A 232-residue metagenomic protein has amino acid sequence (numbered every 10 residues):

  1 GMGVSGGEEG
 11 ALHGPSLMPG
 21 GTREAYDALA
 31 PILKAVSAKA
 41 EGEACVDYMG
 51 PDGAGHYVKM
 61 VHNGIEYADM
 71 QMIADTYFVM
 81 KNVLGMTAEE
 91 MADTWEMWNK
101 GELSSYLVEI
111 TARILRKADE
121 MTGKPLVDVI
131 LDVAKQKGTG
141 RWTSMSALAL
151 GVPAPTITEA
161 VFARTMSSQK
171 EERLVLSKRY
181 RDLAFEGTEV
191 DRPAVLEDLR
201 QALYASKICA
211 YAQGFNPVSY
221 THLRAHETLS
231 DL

Functional and structural regions predicted by a protein language model:
G1-A92, K100-V129, S167-D191: Rossmann-fold dinucleotide-binding core
E66, R200-I208: Short, surface-exposed loop/turn motifs that are enriched in glycine and acidic residues and include a nearby proline
A68-Q71, A134-R141, C209: Short acidic alpha-helix initiation/capping motifs at coil-to-helix transition points, especially at protein N-termini
W95-W98, A160-M166, S230: A glycine-rich phosphate-binding loop feature that marks nucleotide/adenosyl-phosphate handling sites
L131-D191, V195-L203: A conserved active-site cap/scaffold subdomain adjacent to cofactor or substrate pockets
T221-T228: Conserved small/polar residues in nucleotide/adenosyl-binding loops
